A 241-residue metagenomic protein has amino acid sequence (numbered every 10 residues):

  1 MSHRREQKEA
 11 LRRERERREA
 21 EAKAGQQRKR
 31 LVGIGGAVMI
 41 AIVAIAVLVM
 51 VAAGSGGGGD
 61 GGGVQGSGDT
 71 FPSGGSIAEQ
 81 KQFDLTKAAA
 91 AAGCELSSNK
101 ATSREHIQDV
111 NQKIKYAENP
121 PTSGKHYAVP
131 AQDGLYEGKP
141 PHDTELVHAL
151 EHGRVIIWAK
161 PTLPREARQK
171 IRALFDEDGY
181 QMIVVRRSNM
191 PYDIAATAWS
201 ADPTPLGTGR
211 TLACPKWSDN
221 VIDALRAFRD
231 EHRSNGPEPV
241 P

Functional and structural regions predicted by a protein language model:
M1-R28: Terminal targeting segments of Actinobacterial cell-envelope proteins
K29-A37: Short, hydrophobic alpha-helical membrane anchors of single-pass surface/secreted proteins
G36-M50: Hydrophobic membrane-insertion alpha-helices, especially the h-region of bacterial N-terminal signal peptides
A46-G74: C-terminal region of N-terminal signal peptides and the immediate post-cleavage residues of exported proteins
G66-S103, N220-P241: Residue-level signal for protein termini and structural transition zones
G75-E145: Surface-exposed, low-hydrophobicity interaction/linker segments
A128-V129, G134-E177: Mid-length scaffold segments of soluble, non-membrane domains
E177-P241: Helix-rich interaction surfaces within compact, conserved domain-sized segments that mediate assembly or partner
